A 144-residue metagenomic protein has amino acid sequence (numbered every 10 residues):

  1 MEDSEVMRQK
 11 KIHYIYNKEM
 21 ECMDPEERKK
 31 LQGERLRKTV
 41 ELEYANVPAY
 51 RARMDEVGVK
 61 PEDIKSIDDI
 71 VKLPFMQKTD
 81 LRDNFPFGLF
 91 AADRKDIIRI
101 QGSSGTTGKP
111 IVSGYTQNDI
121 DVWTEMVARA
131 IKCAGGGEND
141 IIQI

Functional and structural regions predicted by a protein language model:
M1-G102, T107-E125, R129-C133, G137: Nucleotide 5′-phosphate-binding alpha/beta core
N139-I141: Residues that mark the start of a beta-strand
